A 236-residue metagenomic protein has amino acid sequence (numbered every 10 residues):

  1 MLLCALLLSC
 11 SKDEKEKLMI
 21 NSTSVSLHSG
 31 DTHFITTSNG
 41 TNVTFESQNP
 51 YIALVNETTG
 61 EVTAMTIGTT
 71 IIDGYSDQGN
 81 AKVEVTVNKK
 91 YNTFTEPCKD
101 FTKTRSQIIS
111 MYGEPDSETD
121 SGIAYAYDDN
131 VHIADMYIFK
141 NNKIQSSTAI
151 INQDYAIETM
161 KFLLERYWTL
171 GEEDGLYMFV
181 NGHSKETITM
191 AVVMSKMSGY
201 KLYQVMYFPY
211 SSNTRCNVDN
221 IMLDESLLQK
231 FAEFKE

Functional and structural regions predicted by a protein language model:
L6-S9: C-terminal motif of bacterial Sec signal peptides marking the signal peptidase cleavage site
S11-D100, S106-G113, T119-S121: Extracytoplasmic soluble-region selector
K103-E236: A cross-family detector of function-defining hotspots
